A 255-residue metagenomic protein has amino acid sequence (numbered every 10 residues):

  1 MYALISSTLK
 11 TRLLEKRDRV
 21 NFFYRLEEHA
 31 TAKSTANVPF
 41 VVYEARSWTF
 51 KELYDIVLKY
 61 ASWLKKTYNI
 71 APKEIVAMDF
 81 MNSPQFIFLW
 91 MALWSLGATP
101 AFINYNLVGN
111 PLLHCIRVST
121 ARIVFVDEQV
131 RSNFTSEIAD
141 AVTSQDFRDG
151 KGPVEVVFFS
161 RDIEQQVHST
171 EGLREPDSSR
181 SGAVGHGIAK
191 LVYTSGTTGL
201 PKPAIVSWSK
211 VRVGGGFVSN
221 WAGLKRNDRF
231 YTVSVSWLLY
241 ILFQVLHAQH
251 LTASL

Functional and structural regions predicted by a protein language model:
Y2-S7, F23-T49: AMP-dependent adenylate-forming
E27, A36-V38, K51-A77, L89 (+3 more regions): ANL superfamily AMP-binding
N37, F158, E171-Y193, L200 (+1 more regions): Conserved pre-ATP/AMP-binding loop-to-beta segment of ANL
Y43-S47, W63-L107, T232-V235: Conserved AMP-binding/adenylate-forming
T49-K51, R180-G182, A189-V213: Conserved AMP-binding A3 loop
V76, L93, V124, I188 (+3 more regions): Conserved S/T- and glycine-rich ATP-binding loop of Class I adenylate-forming
M91, S95-T170: Structural core segment of the AMP-binding/adenylate-forming
R212-R229, V233-L255: Conserved AMP-binding/adenylation subdomain of ANL enzymes
